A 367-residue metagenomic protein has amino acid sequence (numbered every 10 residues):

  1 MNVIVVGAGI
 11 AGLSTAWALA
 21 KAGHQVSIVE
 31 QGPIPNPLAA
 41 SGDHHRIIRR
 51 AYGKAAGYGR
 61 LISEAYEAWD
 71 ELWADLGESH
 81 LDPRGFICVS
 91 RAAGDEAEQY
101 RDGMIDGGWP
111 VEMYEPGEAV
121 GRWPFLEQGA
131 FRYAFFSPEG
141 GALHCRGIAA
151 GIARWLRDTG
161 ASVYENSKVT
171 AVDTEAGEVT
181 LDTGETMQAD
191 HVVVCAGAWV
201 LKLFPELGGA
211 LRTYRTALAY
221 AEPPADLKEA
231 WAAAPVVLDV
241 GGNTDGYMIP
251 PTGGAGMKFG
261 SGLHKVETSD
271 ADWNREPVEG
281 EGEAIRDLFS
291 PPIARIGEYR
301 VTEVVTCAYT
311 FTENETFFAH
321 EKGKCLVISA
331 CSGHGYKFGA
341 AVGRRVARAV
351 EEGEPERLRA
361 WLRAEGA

Functional and structural regions predicted by a protein language model:
N2-I28: N-terminal Rossmann-like FAD-binding beta1-loop-alpha1 element of flavoenzymes
I4-V6, V29, M187-W199, G343: Short hydrophobic core segments
W17-K21, S79-L81, H191, A198-G323: Active-site substrate-recognition segment that forms the wall of the catalytic cavity or substrate channel
K21-S41: Glycine-rich FAD pyrophosphate-binding loop
H45-R122, D245-G246: Dinucleotide-binding Rossmann-like beta1-alpha1 core, especially the glycine-rich loop that anchors the ADP
E71, R91-T159, Y164-E165, A171-T174 (+1 more regions): Flavin (FAD/FMN) cofactor-binding and adjacent substrate-gating region of FAD-dependent oxidoreductase domains
T170-T186: Conserved beta-strand-loop-beta-strand element in the redox core of flavoprotein oxidoreductases
P291-A367: C-terminal catalytic lobe of FAD-dependent flavoproteins
